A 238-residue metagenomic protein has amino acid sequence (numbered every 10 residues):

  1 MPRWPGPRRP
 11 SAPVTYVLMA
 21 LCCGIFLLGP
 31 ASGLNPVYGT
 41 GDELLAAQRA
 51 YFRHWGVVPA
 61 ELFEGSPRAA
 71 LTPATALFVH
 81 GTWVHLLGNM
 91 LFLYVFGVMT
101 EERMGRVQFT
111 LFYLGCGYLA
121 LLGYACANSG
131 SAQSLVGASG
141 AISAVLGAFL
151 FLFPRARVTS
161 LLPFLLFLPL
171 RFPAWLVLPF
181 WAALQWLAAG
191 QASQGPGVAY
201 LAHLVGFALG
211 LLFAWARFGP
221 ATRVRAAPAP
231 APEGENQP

Functional and structural regions predicted by a protein language model:
M1-P238: A detector for small-residue-rich transmembrane helices and their helix-helix packing motifs
